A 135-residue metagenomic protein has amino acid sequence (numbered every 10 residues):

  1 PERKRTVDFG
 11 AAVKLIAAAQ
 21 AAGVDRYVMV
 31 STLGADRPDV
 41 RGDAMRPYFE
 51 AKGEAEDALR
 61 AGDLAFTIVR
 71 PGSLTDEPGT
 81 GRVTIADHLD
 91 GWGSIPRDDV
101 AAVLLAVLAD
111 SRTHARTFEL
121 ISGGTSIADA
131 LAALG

Functional and structural regions predicted by a protein language model:
P1-A21, A109: NAD(P)H-binding glycine-rich loop region in Rossmannoid oxidoreductase-like domains and their noncatalytic homologs
Q20-R26, S31-G135: Oxidoreductase cofactor-interface core, primarily capturing Rossmann-like NAD(P)-dependent enzymes
